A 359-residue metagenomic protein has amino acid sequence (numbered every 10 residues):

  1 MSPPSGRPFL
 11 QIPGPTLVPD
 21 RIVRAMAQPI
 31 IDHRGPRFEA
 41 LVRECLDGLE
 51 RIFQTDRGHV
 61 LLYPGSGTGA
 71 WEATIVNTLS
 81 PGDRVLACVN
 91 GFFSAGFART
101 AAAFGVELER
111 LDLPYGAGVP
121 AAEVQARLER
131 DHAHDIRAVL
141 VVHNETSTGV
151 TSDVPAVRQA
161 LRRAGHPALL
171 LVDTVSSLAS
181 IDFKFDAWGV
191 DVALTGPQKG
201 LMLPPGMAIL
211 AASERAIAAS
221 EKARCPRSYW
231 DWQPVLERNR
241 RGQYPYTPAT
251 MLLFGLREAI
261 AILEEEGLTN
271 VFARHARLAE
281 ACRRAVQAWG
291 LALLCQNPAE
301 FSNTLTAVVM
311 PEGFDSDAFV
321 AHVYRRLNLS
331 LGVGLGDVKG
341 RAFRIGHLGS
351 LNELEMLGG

Functional and structural regions predicted by a protein language model:
S2, P8, D337, R341-G359: PLP-dependent enzyme catalytic core of the Aspartate aminotransferase-like
R7-P64, T68: A glycine-/small-polar-enriched, mobile loop at the entrance of the PLP active site in fold-type I
L17-V18, Q198-R284, A288: Active-site C-terminal subdomain of aminotransferase-like
R57-L86, N90, S94-A98: Conserved beta-loop-alpha segment that forms the PLP phosphate-binding cup at the N-terminus of a helix
V119-A179: Active-site phosphate-binding strand-loop segment of PLP-dependent enzymes
D186-Q198: Conserved active-site segment immediately N-terminal to the catalytic lysine that forms the internal aldimine
A292-R326: Conserved PLP-binding catalytic core of the aspartate aminotransferase-like
